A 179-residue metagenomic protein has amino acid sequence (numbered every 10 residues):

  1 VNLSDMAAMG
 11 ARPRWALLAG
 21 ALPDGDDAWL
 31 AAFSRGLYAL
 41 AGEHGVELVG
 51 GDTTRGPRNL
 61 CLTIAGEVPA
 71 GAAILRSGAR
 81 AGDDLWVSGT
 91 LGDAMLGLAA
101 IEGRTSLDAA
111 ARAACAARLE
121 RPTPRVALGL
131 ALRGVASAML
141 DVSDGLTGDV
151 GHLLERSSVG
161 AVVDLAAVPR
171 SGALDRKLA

Functional and structural regions predicted by a protein language model:
V1-A179: Helix-biased detector of long, well-ordered alpha-helical tracts
